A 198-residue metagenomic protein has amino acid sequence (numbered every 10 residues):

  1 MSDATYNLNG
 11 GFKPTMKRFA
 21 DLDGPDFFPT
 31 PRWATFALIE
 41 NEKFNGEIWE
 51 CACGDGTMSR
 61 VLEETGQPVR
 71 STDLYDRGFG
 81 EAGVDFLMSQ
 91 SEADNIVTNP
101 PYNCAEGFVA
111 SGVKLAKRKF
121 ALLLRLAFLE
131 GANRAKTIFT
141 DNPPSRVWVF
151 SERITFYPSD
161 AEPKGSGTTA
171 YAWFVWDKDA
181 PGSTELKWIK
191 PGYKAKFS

Functional and structural regions predicted by a protein language model:
M1-S198: Class I S-adenosyl-L-methionine-dependent methyltransferase catalytic core
